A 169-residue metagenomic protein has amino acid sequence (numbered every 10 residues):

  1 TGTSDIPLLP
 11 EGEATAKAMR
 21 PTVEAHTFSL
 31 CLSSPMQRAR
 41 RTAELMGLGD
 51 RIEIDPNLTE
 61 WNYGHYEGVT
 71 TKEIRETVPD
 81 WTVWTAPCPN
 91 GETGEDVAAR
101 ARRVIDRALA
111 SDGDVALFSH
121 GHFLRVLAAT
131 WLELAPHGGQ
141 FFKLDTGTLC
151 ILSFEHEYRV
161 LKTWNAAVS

Functional and structural regions predicted by a protein language model:
T1-D50, T77, E92: Active-site-proximal alpha-helix that buttresses catalytic centers in soluble enzyme cores
I6-P7, M46-R102, S153, T163: Phosphate-handling substructures
K17-E24, R102-L109, A128: Generic structural signal for well-ordered alpha-helical scaffold segments
T22, H26, L48, D55 (+3 more regions): Acidic, low-complexity terminal tails and accessory targeting/binding regions of phosphate-metabolizing enzymes
S33-S34, A99, F118-S119: Short beta-strand scaffold positions
P35, G121, N165: Short secondary-structure boundary segments
S111-H122: Generic beta-sheet signal
